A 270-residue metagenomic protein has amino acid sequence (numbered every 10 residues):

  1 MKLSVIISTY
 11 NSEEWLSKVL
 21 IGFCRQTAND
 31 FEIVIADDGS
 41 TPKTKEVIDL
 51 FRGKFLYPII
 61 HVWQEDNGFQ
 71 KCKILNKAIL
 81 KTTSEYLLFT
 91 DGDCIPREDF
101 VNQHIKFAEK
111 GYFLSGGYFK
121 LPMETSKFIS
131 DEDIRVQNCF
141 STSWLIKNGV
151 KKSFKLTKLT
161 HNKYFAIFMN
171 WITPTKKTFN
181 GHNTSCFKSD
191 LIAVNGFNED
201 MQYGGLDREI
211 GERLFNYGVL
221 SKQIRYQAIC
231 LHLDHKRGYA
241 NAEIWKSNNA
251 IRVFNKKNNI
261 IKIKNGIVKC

Functional and structural regions predicted by a protein language model:
K2-S4, E32, E209: Cell-envelope/extracellular polymer assembly enzymes that use nucleotide-activated donors
I21-D30: Short, acidic, metal-binding catalytic loop of nucleotide-sugar glycosyltransferases
G22, D37-I48, G68, C94: A conserved acidic beta->alpha catalytic loop
D30-S40, I60-Q64: Short beta-strand/loop segment that forms part of the nucleotide-sugar
E65-T82, D99: Glycine-rich, basic loop-to-helix element that forms the pyrophosphate-binding segment of sugar-nucleotide handling
L87: Short aromatic/hydrophobic "clamp" motif used to bind/position activated sugar donors
D99-K147: Conserved donor NDP-sugar-binding/catalytic core segment of glycosyltransferases
H182, Y203-I210: Acidic donor-binding loop at a coil-to-helix junction in glycosyltransferase catalytic cores that engages
